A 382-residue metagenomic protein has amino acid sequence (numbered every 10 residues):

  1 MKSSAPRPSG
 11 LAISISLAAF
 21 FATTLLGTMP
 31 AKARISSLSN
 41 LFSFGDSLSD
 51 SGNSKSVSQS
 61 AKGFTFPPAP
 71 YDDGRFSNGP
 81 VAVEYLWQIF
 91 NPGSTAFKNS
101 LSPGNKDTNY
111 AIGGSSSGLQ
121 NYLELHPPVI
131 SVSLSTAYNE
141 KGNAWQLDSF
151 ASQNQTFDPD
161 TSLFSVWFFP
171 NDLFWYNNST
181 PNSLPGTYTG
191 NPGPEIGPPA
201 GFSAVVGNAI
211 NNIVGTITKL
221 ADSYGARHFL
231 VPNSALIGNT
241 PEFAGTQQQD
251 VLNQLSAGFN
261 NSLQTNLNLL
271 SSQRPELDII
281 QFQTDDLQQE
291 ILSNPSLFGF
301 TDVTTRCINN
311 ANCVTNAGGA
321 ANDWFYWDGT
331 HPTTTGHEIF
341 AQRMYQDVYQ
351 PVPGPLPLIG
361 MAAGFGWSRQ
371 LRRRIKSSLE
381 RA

Functional and structural regions predicted by a protein language model:
S3, R7, I15-T23, G27-P351: Conserved active-site regions of diverse hydrolases
G10-A18, L356-I359: Sec-dependent signal peptide recognition, specifically the positively charged N-region followed immediately by
P353-Q370: A short, hydrophobic C-terminal helix/tail in secreted or cell-surface proteins
W367-A382: C-terminal membrane-anchoring or membrane-association module
